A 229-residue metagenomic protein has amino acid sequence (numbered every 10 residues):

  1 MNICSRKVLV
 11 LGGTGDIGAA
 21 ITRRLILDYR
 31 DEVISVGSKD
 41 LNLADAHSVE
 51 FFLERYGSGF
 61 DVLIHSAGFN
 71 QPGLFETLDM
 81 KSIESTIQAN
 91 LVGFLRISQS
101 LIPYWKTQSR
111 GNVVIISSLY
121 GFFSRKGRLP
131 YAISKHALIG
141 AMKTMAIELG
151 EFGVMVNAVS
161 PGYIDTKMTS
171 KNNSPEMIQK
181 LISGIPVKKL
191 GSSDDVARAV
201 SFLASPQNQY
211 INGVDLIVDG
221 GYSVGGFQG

Functional and structural regions predicted by a protein language model:
T14, G18, T22: N-terminal Rossmann NAD(P)H-binding glycine-rich loop of SDR-like oxidoreductase domains
L74-F75, S82-I87, L181: Substrate-binding pocket helix/loop in short-chain dehydrogenase/reductase
S98, S134, M142: Active-site helix of classical SDR
P103, I147-E148, Q209: Alpha-helical segment proximal to the catalytic Tyr-Lys
S118: Residue(s) in the substrate-gating loop at a strand-loop-helix junction that position the organic substrate next
G150, M155, I211-G213: Short, small/polar-rich loop/turn modules that mediate ligand/substrate recognition or access, typified
K189-V218, S223: C-terminal substrate-recognition "lid" of short-chain dehydrogenase/reductases
